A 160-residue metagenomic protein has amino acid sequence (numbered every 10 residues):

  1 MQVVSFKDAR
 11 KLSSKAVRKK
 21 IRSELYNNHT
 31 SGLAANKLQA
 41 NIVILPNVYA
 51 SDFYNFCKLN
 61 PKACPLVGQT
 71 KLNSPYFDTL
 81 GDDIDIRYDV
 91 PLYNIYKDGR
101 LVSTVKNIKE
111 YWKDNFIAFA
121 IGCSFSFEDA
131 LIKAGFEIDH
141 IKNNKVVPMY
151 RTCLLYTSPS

Functional and structural regions predicted by a protein language model:
V3, K11-N107, A118: Metallocofactor- and cofactor-centric catalytic cores in central/energy metabolism, strongly enriched
T104-L155: Aromatic- and glycine-enriched beta-alpha-beta binding-site module
Y156-S160: Conserved small/polar residues in nucleotide/adenosyl-binding loops
